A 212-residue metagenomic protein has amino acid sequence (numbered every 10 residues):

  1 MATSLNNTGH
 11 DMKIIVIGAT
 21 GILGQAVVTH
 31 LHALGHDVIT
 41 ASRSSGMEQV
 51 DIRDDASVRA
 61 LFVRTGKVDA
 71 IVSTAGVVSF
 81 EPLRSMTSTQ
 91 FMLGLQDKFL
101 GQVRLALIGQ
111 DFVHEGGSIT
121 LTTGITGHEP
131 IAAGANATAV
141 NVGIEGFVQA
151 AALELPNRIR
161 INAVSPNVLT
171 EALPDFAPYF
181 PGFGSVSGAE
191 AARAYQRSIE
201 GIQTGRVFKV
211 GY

Functional and structural regions predicted by a protein language model:
I15-H30: N-terminal Rossmann NAD(P)H-binding glycine-rich loop of SDR-like oxidoreductase domains
V16-I17, S73-T74, S118-G124, R160-S165: Structural signature of the Rossmann-like NAD(P)-dependent dehydrogenase/reductase core
A41-A56: Rossmann-fold cofactor-recognition segment
I52-V68: Conserved Rossmann-fold cofactor-binding substructure of NAD(P)-dependent oxidoreductases
V72-E81: Conserved NAD(P)H cofactor-binding loop of Rossmann-fold oxidoreductase domains
P82-L83, Q90-M92: Substrate-binding pocket helix/loop in short-chain dehydrogenase/reductase
G94-L95, G101-L105, F112, S118-I144 (+2 more regions): Catalytic loop of short-chain dehydrogenase/reductase
P156-I159, A163-P174, P178-Y212: C-terminal helical subdomain
